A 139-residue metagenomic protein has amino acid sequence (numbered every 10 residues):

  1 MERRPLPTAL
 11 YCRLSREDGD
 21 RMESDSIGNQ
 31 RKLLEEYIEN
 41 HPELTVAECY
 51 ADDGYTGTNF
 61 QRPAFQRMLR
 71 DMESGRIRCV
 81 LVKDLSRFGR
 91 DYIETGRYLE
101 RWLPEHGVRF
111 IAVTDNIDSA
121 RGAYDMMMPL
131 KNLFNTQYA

Functional and structural regions predicted by a protein language model:
M1-A139: Short, structured surface patches at the beginning of a domain
